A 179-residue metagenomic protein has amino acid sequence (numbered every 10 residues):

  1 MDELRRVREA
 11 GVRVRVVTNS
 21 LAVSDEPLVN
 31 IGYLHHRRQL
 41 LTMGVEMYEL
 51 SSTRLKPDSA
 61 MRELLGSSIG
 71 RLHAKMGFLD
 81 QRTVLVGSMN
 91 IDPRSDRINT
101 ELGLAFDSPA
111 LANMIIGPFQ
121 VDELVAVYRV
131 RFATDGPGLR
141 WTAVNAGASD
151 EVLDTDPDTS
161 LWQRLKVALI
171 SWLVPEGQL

Functional and structural regions predicted by a protein language model:
M1-L179: PLD/PLD-like phosphodiesterase catalytic module centered on the HKD motif
